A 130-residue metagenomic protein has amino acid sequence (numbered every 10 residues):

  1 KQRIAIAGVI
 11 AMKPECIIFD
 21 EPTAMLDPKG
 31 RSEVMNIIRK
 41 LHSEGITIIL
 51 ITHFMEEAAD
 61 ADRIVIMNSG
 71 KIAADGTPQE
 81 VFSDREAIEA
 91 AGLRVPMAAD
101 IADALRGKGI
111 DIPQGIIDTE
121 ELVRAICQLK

Functional and structural regions predicted by a protein language model:
A11-E15: A short, proline-enriched helix->beta-strand linker immediately N-terminal to the Walker B motif in ABC-type P-loop
I17-D20: Catalytic Walker B motif of ABC-type/P-loop ATPase nucleotide-binding domains
P28-G30: Helix N-cap at the start of a conserved alpha-helix in ABC-type nucleotide-binding domains
D60-I66: Conserved catalytic segment of ABC-fold P-loop ATPases
D75-G76: ABC ATPase "signature
I88-K130: ABC ATPase nucleotide-binding domains
